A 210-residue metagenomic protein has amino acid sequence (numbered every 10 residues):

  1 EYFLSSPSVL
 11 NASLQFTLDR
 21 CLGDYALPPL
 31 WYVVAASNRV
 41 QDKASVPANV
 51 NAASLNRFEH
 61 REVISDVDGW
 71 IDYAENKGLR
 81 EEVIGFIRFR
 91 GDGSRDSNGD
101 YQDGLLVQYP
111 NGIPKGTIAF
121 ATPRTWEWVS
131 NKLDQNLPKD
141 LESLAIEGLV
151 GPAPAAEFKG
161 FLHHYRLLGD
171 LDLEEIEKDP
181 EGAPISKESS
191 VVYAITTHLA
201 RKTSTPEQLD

Functional and structural regions predicted by a protein language model:
E1-D210: C-terminal regulatory/interaction module of P-loop NTP-utilizing enzymes
